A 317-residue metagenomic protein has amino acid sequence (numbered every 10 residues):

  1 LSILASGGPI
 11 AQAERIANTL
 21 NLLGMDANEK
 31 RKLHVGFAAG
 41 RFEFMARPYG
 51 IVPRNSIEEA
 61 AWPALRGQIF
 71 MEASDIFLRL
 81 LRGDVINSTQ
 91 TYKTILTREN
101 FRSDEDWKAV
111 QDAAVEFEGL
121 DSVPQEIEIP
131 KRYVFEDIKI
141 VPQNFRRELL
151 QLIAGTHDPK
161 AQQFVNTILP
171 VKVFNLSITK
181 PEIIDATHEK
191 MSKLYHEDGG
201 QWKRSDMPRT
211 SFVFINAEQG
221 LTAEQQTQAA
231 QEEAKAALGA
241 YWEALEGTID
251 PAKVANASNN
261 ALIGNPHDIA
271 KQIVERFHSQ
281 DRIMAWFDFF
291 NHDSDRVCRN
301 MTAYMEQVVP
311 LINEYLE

Functional and structural regions predicted by a protein language model:
L1-E317: N-terminal glycine-rich cofactor-binding segment that shapes the pocket for flavin-like pterin cofactors
